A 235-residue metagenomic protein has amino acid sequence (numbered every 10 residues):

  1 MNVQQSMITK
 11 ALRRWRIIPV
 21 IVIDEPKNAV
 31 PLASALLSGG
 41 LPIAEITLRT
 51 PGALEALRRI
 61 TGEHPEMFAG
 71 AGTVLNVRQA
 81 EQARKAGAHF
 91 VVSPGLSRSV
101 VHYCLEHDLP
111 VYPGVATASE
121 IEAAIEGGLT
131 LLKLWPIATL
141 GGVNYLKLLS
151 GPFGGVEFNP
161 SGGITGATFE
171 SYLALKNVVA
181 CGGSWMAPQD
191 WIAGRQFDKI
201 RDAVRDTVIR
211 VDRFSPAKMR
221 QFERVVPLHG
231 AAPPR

Functional and structural regions predicted by a protein language model:
M1-G87, E106, G155, G166 (+2 more regions): Conserved N-terminal beta1-alpha1 strand-loop-helix module at the mouth
M7, A56, R78-Q79, S99-V100 (+3 more regions): Short acidic active-site motifs
V22-P26, A71-V77, S93-S97, P113-A118 (+2 more regions): Glycine-rich beta-to-alpha transition loops that act as phosphate-gripper elements at the mouths of alpha/beta enzyme
L41, A88, L129, N177-V178: A structural motif
A80-A124: Hydrophobic, well-structured mid-protein blocks that either form specific transmembrane helices
F90, P94-V100, K133-G142, K176-K199: Glycine-rich phosphate-binding active-site loops on the catalytic face of alpha/beta enzymes
A118-L132, G142-P152: Anionic-ligand binding region
I164-T168, W185-A187: Glycine-rich beta-alpha junction loops
